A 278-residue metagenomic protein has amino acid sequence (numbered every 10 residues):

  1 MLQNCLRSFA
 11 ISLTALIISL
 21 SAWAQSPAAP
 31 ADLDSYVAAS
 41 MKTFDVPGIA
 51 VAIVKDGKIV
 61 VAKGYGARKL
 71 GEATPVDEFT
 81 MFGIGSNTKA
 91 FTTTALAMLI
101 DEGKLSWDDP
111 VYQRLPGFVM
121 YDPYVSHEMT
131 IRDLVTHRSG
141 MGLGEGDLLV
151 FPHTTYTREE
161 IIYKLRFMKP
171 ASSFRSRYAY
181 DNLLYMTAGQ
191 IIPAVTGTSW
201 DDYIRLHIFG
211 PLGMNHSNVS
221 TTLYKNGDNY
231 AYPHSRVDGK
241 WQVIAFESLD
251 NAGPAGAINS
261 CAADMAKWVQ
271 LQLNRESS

Functional and structural regions predicted by a protein language model:
M1-L6: N-terminal secretory signal peptides that target proteins for export/translocation
A10-S21: Bacterial N-terminal signal peptides
S26-F82, K104-S106, Q113, E159 (+2 more regions): Short, conserved catalytic-motif segment at the N-terminal edge
Y65-K69, P123-S278: Short, surface-exposed loop or secondary-structure junction motifs that flank catalytic or metal-binding residues
T92: Active/ligand-binding-proximal structured segments within catalytic/core domains that scaffold catalytic residues
W107-D122, L212: Short, glycine/proline-biased beta-turn/loop segments that scaffold the active-site neighborhood
